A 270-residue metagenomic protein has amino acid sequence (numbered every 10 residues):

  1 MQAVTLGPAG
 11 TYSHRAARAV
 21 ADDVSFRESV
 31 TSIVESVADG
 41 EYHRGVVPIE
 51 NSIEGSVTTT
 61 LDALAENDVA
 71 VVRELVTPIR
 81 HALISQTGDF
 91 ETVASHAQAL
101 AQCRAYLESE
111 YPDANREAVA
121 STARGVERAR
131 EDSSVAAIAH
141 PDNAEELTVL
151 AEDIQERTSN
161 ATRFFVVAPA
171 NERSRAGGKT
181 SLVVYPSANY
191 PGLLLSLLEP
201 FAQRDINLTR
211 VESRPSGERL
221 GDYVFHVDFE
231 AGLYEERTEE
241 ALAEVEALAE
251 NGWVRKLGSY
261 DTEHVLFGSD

Functional and structural regions predicted by a protein language model:
M1-D270: Domain-level signature for soluble enzymes in the chorismate/prephenate branch of the shikimate pathway
